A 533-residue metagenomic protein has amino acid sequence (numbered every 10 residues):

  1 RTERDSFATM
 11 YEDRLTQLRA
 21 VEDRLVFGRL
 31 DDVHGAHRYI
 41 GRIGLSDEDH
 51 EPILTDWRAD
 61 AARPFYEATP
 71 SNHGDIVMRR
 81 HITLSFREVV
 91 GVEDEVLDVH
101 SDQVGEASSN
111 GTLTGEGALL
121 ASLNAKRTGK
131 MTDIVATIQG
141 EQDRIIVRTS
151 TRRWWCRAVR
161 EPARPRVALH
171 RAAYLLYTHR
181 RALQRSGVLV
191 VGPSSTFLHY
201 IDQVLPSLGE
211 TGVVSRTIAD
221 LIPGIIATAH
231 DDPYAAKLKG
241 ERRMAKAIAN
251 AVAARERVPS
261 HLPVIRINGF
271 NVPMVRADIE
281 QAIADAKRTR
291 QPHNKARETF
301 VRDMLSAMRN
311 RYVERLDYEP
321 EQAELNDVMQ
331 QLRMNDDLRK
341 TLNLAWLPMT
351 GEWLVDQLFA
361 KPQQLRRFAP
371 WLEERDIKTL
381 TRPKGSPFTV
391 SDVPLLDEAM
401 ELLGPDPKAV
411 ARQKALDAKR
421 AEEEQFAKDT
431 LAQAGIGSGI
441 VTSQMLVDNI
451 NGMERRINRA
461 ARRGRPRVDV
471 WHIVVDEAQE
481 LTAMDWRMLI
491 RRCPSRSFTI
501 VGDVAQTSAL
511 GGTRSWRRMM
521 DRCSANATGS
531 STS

Functional and structural regions predicted by a protein language model:
R1-V135, G140-R144: Extended, charged low-complexity regulatory segments
E22-L25, L30-D32, A36-E67, G212-M274: Conserved P-loop NTPase-based nucleic-acid remodeling module centered on helicase motor cores
R24-F27, T132, D143, S195 (+7 more regions): Non-catalytic, well-ordered alpha-helical scaffold segments
S85, A121-A254: P-loop NTPase Walker
T114-G115, I222-D231, I279-D285, D317-Q322 (+3 more regions): Short acidic (Asp/Glu) and glycine-rich catalytic loops that position anionic groups and cofactors
S150, L176-R180, D202, P206-G209 (+7 more regions): Hydrophobic/aromatic-lined pockets within catalytic cores
R181, S186, S195-K239, M400-P407 (+2 more regions): Conserved helicase motor core of SF1/SF2 NTP-dependent helicases
N271-H472, L481-W486: Conserved helicase NTPase catalytic core signature
